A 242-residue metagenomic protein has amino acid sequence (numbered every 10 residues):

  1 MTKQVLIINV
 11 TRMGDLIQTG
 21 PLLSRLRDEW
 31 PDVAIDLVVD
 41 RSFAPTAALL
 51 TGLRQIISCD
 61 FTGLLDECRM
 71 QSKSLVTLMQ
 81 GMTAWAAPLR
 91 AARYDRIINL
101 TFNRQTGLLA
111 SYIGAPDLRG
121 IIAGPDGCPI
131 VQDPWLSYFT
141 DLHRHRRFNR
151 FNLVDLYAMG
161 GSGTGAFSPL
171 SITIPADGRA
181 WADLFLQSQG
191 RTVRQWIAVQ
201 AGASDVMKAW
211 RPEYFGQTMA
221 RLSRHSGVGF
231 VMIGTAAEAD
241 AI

Functional and structural regions predicted by a protein language model:
M1-I242: Catalytic machinery of carbohydrate-active enzymes, primarily nucleotide-sugar-dependent glycosyltransferases
